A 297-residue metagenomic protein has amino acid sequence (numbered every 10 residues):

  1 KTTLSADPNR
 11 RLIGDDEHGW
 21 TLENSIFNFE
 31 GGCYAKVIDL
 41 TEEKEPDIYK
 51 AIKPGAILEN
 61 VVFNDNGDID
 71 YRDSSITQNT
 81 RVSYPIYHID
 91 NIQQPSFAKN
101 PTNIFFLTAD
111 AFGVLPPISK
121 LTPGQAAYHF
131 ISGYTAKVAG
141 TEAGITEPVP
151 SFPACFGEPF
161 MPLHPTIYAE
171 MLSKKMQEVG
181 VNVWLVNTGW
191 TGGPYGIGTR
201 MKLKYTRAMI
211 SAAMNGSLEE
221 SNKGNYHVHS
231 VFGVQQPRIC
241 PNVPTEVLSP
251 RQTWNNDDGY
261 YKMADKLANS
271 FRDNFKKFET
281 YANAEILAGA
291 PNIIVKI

Functional and structural regions predicted by a protein language model:
K1-I13: Glycine-rich phosphate-binding P-loop
A6-N9, G19-T253, G259, K266 (+1 more regions): Glycine-rich, often acidic-flanked micro-motifs that create phosphate/phosphodiester-binding or positioning elements
N269-R272, K277-I297: Short, amphipathic C-terminal "tail helix"
